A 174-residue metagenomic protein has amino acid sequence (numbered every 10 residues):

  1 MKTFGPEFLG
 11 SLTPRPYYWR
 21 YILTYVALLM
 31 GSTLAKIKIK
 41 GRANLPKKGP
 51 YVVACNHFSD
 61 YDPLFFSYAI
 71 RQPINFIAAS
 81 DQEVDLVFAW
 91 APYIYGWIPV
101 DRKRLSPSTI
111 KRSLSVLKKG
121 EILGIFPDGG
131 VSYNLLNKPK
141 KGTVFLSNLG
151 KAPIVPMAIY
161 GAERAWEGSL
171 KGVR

Functional and structural regions predicted by a protein language model:
K2-G41, F65, L86-Y95: A transmembrane-helix-recognition feature enriched in membrane-embedded lipid enzymes and envelope glyco-/phospholipid
G5-P6, L135-R174: A cross-family acyltransferase "interaction/gating" segment
V26-L28, I94-V100, F126-V131: Short, basic, glycine/proline-bearing loop/turn elements
L45-R104, R112: Catalytic core of membrane glycerolipid acyltransferases/transacylases, capturing the structured, soluble-facing
P50-V52, G120-F126, V155: Residue-level preference for the first positions of well-ordered beta-strands
F66, A91, S115, F145-G150: Hydrophobic/aromatic ligand-binding patch that stacks against planar heteroaromatic rings of cofactors or nucleotides
R102, T109-I110, L114-L136, V144: Internal catalytic-core helix/loop-beta-alpha segment that presents or stabilizes conserved functional determinants
